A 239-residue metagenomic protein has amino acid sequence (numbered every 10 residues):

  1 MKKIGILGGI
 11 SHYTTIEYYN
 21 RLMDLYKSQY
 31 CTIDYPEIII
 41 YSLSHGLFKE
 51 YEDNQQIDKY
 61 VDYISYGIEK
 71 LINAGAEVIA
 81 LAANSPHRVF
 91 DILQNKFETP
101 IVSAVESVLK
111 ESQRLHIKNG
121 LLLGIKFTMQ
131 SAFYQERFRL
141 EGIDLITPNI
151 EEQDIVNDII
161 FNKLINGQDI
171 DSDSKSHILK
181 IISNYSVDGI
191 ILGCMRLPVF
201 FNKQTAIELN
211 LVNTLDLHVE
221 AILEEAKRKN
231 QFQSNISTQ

Functional and structural regions predicted by a protein language model:
M1-Q239: Non-catalytic structural scaffold of enzyme domains
